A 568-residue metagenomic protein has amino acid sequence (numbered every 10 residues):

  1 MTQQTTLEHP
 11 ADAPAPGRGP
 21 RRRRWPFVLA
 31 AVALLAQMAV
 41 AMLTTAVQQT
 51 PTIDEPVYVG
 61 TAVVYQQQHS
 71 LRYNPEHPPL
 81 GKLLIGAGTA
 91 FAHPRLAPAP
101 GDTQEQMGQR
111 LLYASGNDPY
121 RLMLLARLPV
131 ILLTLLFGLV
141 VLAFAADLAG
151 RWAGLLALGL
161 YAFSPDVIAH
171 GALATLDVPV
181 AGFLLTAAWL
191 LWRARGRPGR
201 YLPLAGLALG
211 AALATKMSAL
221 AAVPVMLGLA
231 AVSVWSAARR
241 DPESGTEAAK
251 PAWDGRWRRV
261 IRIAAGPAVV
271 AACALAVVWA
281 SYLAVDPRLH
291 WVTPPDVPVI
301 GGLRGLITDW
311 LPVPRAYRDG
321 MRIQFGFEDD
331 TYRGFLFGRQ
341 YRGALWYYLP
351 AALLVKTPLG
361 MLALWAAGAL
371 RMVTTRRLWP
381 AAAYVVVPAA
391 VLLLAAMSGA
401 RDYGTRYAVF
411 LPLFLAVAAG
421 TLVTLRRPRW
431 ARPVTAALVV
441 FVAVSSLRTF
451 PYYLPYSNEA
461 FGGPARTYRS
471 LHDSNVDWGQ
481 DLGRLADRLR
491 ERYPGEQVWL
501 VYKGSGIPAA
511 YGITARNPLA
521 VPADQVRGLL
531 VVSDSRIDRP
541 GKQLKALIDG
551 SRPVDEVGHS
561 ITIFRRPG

Functional and structural regions predicted by a protein language model:
T2-D12, R18, Y332, G462-G568: C-terminal luminal/periplasmic domains and tails of membrane-associated envelope-modifying transferases
T2-Q4, H9, L71-I131, H290-R342: Interfacial juxtamembrane loops and adjacent helix segments that form the catalytic/substrate-binding surfaces
F27, P98-Q109, V141-F163, G196 (+3 more regions): Transmembrane-helix signature of polytopic, membrane-embedded enzymes that assemble or transfer cell-envelope glycans
A30-L34, P224, V373, R377-L378 (+2 more regions): Signature aromatic-anchored transmembrane alpha helix within multi-pass, membrane-resident enzymes that catalyze glycan
I53-P56, L125-L135, W152, L156-F163 (+4 more regions): Multi-pass, polyprenyl lipid-linked donor-dependent membrane glycosyltransferases
V141, A352-W379: Hydrophobic, aromatic-rich transmembrane alpha-helices and their immediate juxtamembrane boundary segments
A146, A187-L202, V234-A237: Membrane-interface transmembrane helices that cradle and orient dolichyl/undecaprenyl
D147, A238-A268, G368-V386, R427-W430: Membrane-interface helix-loop-helix junctions at transmembrane boundaries of multi-pass membrane enzymes, predominantly
